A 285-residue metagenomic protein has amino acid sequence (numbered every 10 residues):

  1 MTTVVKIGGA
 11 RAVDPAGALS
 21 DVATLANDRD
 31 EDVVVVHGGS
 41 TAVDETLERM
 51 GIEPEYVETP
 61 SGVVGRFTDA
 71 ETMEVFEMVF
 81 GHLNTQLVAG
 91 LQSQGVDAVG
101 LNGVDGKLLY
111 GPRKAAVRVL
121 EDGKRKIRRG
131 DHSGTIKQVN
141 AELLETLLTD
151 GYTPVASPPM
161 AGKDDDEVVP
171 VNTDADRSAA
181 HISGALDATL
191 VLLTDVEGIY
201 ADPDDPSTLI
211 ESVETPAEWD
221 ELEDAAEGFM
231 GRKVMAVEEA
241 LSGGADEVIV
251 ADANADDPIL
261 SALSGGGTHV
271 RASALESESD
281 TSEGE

Functional and structural regions predicted by a protein language model:
T2-P60, T72-E285: C-terminal catalytic "cap/lid" subdomain
P60-R66: Active-site loop-to-helix "anion-binding N-cap" substructures in soluble metabolic enzymes
D69: An acidic, glycine-rich surface segment that forms the CoA-thioester-binding/catalytic face of crotonase-fold enzymes
